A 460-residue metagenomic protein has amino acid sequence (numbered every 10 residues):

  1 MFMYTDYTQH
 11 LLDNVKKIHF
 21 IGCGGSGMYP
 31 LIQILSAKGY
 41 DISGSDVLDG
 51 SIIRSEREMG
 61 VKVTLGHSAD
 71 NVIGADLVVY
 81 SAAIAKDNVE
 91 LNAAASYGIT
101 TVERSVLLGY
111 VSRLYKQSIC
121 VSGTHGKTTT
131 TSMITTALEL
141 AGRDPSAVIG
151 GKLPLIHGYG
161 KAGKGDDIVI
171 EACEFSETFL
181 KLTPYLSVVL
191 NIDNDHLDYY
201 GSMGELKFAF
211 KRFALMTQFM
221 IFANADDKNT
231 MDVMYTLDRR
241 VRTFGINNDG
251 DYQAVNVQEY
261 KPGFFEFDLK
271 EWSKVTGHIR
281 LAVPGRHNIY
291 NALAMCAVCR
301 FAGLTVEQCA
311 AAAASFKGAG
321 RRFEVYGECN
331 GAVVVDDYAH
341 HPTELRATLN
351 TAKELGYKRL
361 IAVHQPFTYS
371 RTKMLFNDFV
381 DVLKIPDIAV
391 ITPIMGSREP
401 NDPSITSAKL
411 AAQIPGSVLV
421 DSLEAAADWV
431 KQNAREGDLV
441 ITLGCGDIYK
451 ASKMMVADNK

Functional and structural regions predicted by a protein language model:
F2-N14, S68, L108-Y110, E324-V325 (+1 more regions): A short, basic/flexible loop-to-alpha-helix module at the beginning of a structural domain
Y4, L11-H19, G27, I34 (+5 more regions): Nucleotide phosphate-binding/pyrophosphate-handling subdomain across enzymes that bind or process nucleotide phosphates
H10-L11, I34-Y40, R54-R57, N71 (+6 more regions): Phosphate-binding loop of NTP-binding sites
I18-C23, L443: Conserved N-terminal Rossmann-fold NAD(P)-binding element of oxidoreductases
Y40-V47, M220-A225, I361-Q365, P386-G396: Short internal beta-strands
S45-D46, T64-H67, V102-G109, V148 (+4 more regions): Beta-strand->loop->alpha-helix junctions that form or flank phosphate-binding loops in nucleotide-handling enzymes
R57-I73: Glycine-rich, highly charged phosphate/nucleotide-binding loops
V380-E436: C-terminal helical cap/extension that packs against the catalytic core of soluble nucleotide-cofactor enzymes
